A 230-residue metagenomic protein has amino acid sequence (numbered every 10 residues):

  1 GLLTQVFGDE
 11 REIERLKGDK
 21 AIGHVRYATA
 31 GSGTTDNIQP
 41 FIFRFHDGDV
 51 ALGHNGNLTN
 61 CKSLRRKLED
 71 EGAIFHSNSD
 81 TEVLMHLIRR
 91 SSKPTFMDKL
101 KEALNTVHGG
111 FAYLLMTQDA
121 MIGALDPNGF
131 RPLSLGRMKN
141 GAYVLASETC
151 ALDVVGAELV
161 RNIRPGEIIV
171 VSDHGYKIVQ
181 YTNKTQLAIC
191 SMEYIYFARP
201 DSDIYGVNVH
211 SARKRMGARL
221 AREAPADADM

Functional and structural regions predicted by a protein language model:
G1-P165, V170-M230: Conserved short alpha-helical segments that host acidic/polar catalytic motifs at enzyme active sites
